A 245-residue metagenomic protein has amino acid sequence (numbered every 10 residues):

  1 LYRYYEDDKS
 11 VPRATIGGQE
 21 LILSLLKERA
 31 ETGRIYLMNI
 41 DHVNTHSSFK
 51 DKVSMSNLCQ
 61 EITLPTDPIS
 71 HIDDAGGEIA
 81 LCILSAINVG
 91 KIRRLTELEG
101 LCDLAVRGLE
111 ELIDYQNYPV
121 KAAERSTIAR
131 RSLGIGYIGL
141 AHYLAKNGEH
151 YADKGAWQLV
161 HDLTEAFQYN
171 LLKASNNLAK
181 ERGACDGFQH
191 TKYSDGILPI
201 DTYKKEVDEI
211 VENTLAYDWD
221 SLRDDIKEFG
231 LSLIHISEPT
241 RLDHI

Functional and structural regions predicted by a protein language model:
L1-D51, Y137-G139, A145-L222: Conserved, charged catalytic cores of large soluble enzymes
S24, G77, R125-T127, A174 (+2 more regions): Hydrophobic alpha-helical context, especially transmembrane and signal-peptide helices
R29-T127, S132, Y137-N147: Function-dense linear segments that define catalytic or interfacial modules in macromolecule-processing proteins
I234-I245: Single conserved hydrophobic/aromatic residue that forms the stacking wall/gate of nucleotide- or nucleobase-binding
